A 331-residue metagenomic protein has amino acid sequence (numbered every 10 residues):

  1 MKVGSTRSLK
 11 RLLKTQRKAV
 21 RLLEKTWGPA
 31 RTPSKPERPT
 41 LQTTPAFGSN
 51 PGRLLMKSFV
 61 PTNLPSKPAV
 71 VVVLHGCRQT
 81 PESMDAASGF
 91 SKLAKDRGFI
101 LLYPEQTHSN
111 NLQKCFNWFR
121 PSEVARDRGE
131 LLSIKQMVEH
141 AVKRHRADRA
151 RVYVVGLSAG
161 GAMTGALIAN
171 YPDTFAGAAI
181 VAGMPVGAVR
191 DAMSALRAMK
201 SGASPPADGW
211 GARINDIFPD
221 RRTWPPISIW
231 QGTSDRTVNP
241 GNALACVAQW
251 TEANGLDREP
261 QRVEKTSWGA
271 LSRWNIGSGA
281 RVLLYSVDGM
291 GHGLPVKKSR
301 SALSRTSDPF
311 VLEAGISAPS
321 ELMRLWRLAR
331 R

Functional and structural regions predicted by a protein language model:
M1-V70, E82-D96, I100, R126-G129 (+10 more regions): A domain-start/cap signature at the N-terminus of enzymes
V73-G76, Y103, S286: Structural cue for short, hydrophobic secondary-structure segments
G76-T80, M290: Active-site glycine-rich loops that stabilize anionic/oxyanionic intermediates across multiple enzyme folds
E105-G129, V189-A192: Cap/lid segment of the alpha/beta-hydrolase catalytic domain
S122-H145, A166: Alpha/beta-hydrolase active-site loop
V154-G156, V181, W230: Short beta-strand immediately N-terminal to the catalytic nucleophile in serine-hydrolase-like folds
T174-P185: A conserved short beta-strand
I229-Q231, D235: Short beta-strand/loop motif that positions the catalytic acidic residue of the alpha/beta-hydrolase fold
